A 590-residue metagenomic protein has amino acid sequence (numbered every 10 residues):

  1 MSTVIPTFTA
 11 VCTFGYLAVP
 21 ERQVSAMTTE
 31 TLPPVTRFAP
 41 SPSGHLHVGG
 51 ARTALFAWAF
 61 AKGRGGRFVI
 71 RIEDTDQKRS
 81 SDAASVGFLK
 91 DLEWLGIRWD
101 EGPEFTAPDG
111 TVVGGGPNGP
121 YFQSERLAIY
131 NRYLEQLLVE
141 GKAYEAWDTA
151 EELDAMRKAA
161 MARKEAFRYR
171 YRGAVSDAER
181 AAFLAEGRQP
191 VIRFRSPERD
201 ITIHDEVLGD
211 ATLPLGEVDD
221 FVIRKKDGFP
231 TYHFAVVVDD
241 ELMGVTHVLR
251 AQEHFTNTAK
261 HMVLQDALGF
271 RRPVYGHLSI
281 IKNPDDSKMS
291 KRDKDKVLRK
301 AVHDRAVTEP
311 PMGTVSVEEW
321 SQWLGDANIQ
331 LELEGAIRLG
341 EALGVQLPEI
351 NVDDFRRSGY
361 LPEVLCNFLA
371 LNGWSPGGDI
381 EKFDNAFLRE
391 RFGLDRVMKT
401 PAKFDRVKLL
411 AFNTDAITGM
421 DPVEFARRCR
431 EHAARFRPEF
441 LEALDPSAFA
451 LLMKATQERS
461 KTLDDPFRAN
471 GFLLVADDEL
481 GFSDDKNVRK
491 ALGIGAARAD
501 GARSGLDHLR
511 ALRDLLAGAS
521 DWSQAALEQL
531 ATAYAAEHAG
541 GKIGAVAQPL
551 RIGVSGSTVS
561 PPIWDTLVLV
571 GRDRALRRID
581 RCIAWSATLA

Functional and structural regions predicted by a protein language model:
F8, F14-Y16: Aromatic (phenylalanine/tyrosine) cluster motif
Y16-A26: Short, Lys/Arg-enriched N-terminal segments with co-localized hydrophobic residues within the first ~10-30 amino acids
T28-M161, D227-F229, T256-F270, V364: N-terminal Rossmann-like or analogous alpha/beta NTP/dinucleotide-binding catalytic cores that position adenine
Y144-D304, P310-E334, R338-G340, N351 (+1 more regions): Active-site cores that bind ATP or allylic diphosphates and position pyrophosphate for catalysis
N328, I337-R437: A conserved active-site cap/scaffold subdomain adjacent to cofactor or substrate pockets
P422-H538: Small-residue-rich helix-loop
W522-R581, S586-L589: Charged substrate- and nucleic-acid-binding regions of tRNA-handling and nucleotidyl-transfer enzymes, centered on
